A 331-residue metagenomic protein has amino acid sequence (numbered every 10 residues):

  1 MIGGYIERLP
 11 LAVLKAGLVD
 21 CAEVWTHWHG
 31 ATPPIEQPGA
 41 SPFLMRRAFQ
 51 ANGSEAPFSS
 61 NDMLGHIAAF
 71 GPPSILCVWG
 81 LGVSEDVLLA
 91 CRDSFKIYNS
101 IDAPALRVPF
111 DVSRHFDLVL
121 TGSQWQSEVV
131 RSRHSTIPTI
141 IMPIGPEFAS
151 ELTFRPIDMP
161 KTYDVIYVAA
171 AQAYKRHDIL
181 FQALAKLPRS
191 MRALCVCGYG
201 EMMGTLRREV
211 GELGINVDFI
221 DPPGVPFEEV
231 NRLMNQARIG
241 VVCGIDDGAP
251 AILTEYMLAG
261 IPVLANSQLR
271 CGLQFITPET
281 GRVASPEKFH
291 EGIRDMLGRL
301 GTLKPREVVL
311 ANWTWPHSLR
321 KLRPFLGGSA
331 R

Functional and structural regions predicted by a protein language model:
M1-V87: N-terminal pre-catalytic "stem/leader" segment of glycosyltransferase-like enzymes
G4, R8, Q172-K186: A conserved mid-protein helix/loop that constitutes part of the nucleotide-sugar donor-binding site
A105, H115-T153: Donor nucleotide-sugar binding/catalytic pocket of nucleotide-sugar-dependent glycosyltransferases
L152-R155, E287, L297-R331: A charged, aromatic-enriched C-terminal amphipathic alpha-helix characteristic of glycosyltransferases across folds
G204-V225: Nucleotide-activated donor-binding/catalytic signature segment of Leloir-type glycosyltransferases, i.e., the conserved
I245: Aromatic "clamp/platform" in nucleotide-sugar-dependent glycosyltransferases that forms part of the donor/acceptor
P262-N266: Short hydrophobic beta-strand element within catalytic cores of glycosyltransferases and related nucleotide-activated
G272-D295: Change "using UDP/GDP/dTDP sugars" to "using nucleotide sugars
